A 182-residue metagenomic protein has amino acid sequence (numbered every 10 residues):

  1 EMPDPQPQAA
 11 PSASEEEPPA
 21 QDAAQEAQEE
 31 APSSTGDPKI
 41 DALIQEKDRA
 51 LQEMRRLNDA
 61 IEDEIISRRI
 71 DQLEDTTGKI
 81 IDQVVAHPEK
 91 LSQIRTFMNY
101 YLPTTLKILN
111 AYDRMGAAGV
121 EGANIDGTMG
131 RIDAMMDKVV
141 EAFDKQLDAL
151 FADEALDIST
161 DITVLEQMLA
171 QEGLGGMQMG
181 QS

Functional and structural regions predicted by a protein language model:
E1-Q83: Membrane-proximal, non-transmembrane interface segments of integral membrane proteins
I65-S182: Soluble C-terminal extramembrane regulatory/interaction domains of multi-pass membrane proteins
